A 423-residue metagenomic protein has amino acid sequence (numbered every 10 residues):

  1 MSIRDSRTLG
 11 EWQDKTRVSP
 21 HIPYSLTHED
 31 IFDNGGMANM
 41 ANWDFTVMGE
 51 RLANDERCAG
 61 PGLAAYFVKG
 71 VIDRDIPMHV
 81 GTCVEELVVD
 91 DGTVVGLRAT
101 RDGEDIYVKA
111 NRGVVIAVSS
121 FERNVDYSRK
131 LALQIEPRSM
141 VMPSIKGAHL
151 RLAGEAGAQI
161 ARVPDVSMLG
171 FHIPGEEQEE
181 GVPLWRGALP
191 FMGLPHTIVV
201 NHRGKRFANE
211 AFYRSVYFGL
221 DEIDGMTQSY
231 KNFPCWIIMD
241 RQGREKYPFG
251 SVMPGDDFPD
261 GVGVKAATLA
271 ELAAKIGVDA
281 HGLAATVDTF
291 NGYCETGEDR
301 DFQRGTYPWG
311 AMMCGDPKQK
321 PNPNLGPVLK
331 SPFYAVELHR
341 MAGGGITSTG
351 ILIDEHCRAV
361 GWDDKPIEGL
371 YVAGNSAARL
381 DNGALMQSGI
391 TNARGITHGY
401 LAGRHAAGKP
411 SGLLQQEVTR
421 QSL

Functional and structural regions predicted by a protein language model:
M1-G103, V125, I173-P174, C294-P327: Conserved redox-cofactor binding core of oxidoreductases
M1-N39, L150-G154, Q159-G282: An anion/pyrophosphate-binding glycine-rich loop and adjacent beta-alpha core in soluble alpha-beta enzymes
N54-P61, D73, R101-Q178, D224 (+5 more regions): Glycine-rich loop(s) and the adjacent beta-strand/alpha-helix scaffold that form part
E86, T93, G282-L380: A glycine-rich dinucleotide-binding beta-alpha-beta segment and adjacent secondary-structure elements that constitute
I106-N111, P254-D256, A342-Q416: C-terminal structured subdomain/cap of oxidoreductase catalytic cores
E122-Y127, K246-F249, R379-N382: Short acidic/His/Gly/Ser-rich catalytic and metal-binding motifs that mark active-site loops of diverse hydrolases
M142, R186-F191, Y213, T227 (+2 more regions): Short Gly/Pro-enriched turn/cap motifs at secondary-structure boundaries
L150-Q159, I276-D279, A284-V287, A393-Q416: Internal hydrophobic alpha-helix adjacent to the cofactor/substrate pocket in enzyme cavities
